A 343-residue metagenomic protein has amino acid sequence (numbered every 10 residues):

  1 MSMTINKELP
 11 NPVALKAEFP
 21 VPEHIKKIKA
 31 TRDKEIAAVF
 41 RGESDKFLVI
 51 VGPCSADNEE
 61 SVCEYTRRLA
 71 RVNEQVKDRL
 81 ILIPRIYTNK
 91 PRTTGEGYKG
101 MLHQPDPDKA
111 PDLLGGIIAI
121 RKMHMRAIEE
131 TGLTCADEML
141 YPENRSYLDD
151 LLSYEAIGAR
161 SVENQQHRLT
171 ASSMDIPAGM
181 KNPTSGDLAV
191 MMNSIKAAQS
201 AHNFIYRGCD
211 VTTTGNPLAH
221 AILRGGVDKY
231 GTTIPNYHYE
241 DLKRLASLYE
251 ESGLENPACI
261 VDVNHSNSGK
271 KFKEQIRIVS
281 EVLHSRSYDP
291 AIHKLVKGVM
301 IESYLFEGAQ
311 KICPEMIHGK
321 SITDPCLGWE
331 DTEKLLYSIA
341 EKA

Functional and structural regions predicted by a protein language model:
M1-R41: N- or domain-start disorder-to-order transition segments that initiate the globular core
I25-K27, T31-G42, V72-I83, N89 (+2 more regions): N-terminal beta-rich core of secreted/periplasmic extracellular enzymes
F40-E43, A70-K77, M125-E130, T213 (+2 more regions): Acidic (Asp/Glu)-rich catalytic clusters
L48-S61, D324: Conserved phosphate/anionic-ligand binding catalytic regions in large, soluble enzymes, centered on
G52, V261, G328: Conserved, mostly hydrophobic/aromatic
E59-R71, T94-L102: Glycine-rich loop at the start of a catalytic domain that most often binds anionic cofactors/ligands
R79-R244, H265-S266, K270, E274-E281 (+4 more regions): Active-site-facing alpha/beta catalytic cores
Y304-A343: Internal helix-turn-beta structural module
